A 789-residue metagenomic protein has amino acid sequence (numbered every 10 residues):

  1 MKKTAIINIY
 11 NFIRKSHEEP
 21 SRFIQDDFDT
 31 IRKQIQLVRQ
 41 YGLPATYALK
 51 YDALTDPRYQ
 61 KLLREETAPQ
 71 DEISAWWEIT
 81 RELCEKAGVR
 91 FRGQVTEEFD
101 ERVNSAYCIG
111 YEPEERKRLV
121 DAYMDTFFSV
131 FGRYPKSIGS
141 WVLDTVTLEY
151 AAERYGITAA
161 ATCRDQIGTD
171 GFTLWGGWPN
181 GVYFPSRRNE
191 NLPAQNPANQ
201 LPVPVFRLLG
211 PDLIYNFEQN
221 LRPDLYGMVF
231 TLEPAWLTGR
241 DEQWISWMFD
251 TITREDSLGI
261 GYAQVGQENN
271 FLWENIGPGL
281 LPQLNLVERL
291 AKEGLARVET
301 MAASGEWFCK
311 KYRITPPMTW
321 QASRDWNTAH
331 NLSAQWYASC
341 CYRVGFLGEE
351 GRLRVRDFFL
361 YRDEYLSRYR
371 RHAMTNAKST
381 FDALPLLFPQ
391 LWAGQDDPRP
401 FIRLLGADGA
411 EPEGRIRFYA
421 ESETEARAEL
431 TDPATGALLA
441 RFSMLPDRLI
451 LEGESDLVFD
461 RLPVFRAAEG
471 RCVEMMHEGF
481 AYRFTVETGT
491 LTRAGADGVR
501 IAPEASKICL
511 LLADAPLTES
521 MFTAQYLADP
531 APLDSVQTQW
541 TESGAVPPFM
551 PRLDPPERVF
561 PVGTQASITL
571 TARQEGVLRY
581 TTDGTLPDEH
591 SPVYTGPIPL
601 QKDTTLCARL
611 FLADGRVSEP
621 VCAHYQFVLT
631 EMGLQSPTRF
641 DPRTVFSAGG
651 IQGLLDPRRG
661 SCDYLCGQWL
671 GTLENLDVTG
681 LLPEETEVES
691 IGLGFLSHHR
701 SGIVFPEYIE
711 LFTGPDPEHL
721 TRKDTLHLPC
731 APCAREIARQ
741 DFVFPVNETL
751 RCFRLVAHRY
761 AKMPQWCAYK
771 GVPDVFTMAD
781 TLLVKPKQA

Functional and structural regions predicted by a protein language model:
M1-P69, G261-Q264, A334-A338: Active-site beta->alpha N-cap acidic-glycine motif
I9-R22, F28-Y41, D125, S129-V130 (+2 more regions): Catalytic grooves of carbohydrate-active enzymes
Y51-V142, P197-F230, L258-F271, D382 (+1 more regions): Metal-dependent polysaccharide deacetylase catalytic core of the NodB/CE4 family, i.e., the active-site-bearing domain
E112-R188, R441, D447-I450: Catalytic domains of cell-wall/extracellular-matrix polysaccharide-remodeling enzymes, centered on de-N-acetylation
F346-R427, T431-D432: Acidic-aromatic substrate-binding/catalytic surfaces of carbohydrate-active enzymes
A426-V473: Acidic, contiguous internal or C-terminal segments within carbohydrate-active enzymes that form a structured patch used
S535-D677, L696: Short, compositionally stereotyped local motifs that mark structural "simplifiers"
R659-D724, E736-A789: Aromatic, loop-rich ligand-recognition surfaces of beta-strand-rich domains
